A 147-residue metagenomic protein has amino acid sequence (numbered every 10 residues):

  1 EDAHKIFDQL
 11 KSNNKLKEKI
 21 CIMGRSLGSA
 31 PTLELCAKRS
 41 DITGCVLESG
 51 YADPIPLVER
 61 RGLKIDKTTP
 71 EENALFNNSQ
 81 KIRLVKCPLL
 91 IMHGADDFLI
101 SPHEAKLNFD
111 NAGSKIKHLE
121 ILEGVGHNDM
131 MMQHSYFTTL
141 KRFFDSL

Functional and structural regions predicted by a protein language model:
E1-N14: Alpha/beta-hydrolase active-site loop
N14-S26: Alpha/beta-hydrolase fold nucleophile elbow
V46-P56, N77-N78: Active-site nucleophile loop of the alpha/beta-hydrolase fold
N78, C87, S101-D110: Short alpha-helix in the alpha/beta-hydrolase fold that links the catalytic acid
L84-K86, I91-H93, D97: Short beta-strand/loop motif that positions the catalytic acidic residue of the alpha/beta-hydrolase fold
D96-I100, H127-D129: Acidic catalytic loop of the alpha/beta-hydrolase fold
K106, D110-N128: Catalytic histidine neighborhood in serine/cysteine hydrolases with alpha/beta-hydrolase-type architecture
V125-F137: Catalytic histidine-centered segment of alpha/beta-hydrolase-like enzymes
